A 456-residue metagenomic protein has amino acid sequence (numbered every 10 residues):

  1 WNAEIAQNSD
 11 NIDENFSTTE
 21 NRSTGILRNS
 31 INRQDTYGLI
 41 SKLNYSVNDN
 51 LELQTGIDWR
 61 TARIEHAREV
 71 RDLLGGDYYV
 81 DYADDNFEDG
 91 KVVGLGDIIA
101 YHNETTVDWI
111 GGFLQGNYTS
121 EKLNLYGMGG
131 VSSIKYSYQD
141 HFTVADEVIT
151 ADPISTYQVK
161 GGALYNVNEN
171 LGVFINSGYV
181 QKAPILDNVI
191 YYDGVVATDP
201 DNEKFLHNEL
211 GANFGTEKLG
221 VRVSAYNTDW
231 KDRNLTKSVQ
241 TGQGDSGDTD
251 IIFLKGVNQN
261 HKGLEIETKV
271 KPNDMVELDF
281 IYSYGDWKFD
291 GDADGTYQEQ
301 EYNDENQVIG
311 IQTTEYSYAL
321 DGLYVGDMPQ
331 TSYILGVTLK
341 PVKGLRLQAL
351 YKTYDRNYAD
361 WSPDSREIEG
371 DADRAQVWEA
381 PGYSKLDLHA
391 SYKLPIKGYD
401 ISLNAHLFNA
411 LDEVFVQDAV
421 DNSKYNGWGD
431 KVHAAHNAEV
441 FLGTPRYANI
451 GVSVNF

Functional and structural regions predicted by a protein language model:
W1-E20, A67-I98, D193-D199, K237-F253 (+3 more regions): Surface-exposed loop/turn segments flanking beta-strands in extracellular/periplasmic regions
S23-Q54, D97-T119, N124, D152 (+11 more regions): Outer-membrane beta-barrel transmembrane strands
T24-I26, S30, E52-N168, I190 (+1 more regions): Signature of Gram-negative outer-membrane beta-barrel scaffolds
D49, T119-K122, N227-D229, I252-D364 (+1 more regions): Gram-negative outer-membrane beta-barrel transporters
N50-L53, K122-G127, N170-V173, K218-V221 (+3 more regions): Repeated loop/turn-to-beta-strand initiation elements of outer-membrane beta-barrel proteins
W59-E65, S120-K122, V131-S137, S177-A183 (+8 more regions): Transmembrane beta-strands of outer-membrane beta-barrel pores
S133-D140, A151, L164-E209, G220 (+5 more regions): Surface-exposed extracellular loop regions of Gram-negative outer-membrane beta-barrel proteins, predominantly
G344, T353-E367, Y392-F456: C-terminal beta-signal and adjacent terminal beta-strands/loops of Gram-negative outer-membrane beta-barrel proteins
